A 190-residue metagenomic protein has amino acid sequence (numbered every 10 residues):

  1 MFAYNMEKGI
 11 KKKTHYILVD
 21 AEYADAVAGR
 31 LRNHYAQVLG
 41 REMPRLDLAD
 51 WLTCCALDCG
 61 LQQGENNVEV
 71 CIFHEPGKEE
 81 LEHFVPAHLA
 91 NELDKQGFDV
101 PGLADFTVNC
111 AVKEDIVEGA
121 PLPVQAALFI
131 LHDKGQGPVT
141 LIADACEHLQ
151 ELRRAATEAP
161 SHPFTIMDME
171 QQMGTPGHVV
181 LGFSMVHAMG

Functional and structural regions predicted by a protein language model:
F2-A111: Domain-level signal for Mg2+-assisted phosphodiester chemistry and nucleotide/NA-binding surfaces in nucleic-acid
D94-G190: Nuclease catalytic cores that cleave nucleic-acid phosphodiester bonds, predominantly acidic two-metal-ion
